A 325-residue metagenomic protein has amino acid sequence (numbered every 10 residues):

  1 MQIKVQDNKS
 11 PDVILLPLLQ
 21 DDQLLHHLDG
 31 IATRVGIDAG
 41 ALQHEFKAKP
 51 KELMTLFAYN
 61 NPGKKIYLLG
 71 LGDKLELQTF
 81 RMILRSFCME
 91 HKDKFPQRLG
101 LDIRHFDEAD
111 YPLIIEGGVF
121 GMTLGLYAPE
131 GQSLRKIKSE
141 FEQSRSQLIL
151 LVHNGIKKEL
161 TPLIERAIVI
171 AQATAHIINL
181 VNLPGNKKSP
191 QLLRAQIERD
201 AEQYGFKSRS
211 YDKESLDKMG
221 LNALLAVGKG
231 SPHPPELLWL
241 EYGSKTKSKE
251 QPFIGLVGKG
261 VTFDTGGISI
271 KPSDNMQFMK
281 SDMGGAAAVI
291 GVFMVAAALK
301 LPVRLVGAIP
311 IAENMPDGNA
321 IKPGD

Functional and structural regions predicted by a protein language model:
M1-F253, V257-G260: Short amphipathic alpha-helical segment within the helicase RecA-like ATPase core that mediates nucleic-acid
L24-L25, M315-G318: Short acidic/glycine-rich loop or secondary-structure boundary segments that cap or lie
E76, I270, P316: Conserved protein kinase catalytic core
I197, L256, S269-E313: Alpha-helical metal-binding/catalytic segments enriched in His/Glu/Asp
D317-D325: Flexible glycine/proline-rich, aromatic-decorated loop/lid segments
